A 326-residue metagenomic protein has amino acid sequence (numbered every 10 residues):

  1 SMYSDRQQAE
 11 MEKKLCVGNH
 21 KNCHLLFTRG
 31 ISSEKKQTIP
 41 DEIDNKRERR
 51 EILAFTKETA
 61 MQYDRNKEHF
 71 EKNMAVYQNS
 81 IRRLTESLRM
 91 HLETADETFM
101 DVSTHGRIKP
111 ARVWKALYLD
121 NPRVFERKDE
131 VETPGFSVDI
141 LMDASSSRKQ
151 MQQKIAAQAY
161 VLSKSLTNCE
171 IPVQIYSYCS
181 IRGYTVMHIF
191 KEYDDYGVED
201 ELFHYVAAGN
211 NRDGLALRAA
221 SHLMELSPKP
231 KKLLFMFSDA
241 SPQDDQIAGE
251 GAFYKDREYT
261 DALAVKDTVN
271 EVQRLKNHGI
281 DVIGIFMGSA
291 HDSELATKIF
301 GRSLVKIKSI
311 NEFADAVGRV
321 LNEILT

Functional and structural regions predicted by a protein language model:
S1-G135: Acidic/polar low-complexity segments with low predicted structural confidence
E130-F190, L233-F237, I283-M287: Von Willebrand factor
D139-K149, E199-V206, F253-R257: Glycine- and acidic
M151-I155, G209-L217, A264, F313 (+1 more regions): Phosphate/oxyanion-binding active-site loops and adjacent basic polyanion-contact surfaces
I155-A157, I189-D194, A248-E258, K298-S303: Short secondary-structure boundary/capping segments
V186-I189, Y193-K232, P242, R274-K276 (+1 more regions): Von Willebrand factor
S241-L295: VWA/integrin I-like adhesion module and closely mimicked acidic/polar interface patches used
I299-T326: C-terminal helix of von Willebrand factor
